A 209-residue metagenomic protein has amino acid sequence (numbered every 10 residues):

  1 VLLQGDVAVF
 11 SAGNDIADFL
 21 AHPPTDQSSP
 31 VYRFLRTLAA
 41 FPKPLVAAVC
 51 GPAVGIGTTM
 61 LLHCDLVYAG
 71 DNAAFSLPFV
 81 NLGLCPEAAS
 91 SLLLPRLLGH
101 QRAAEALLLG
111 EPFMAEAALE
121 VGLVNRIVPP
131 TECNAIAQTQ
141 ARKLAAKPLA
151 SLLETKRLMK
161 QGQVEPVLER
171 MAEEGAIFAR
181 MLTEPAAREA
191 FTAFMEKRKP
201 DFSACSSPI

Functional and structural regions predicted by a protein language model:
V1-L2, L66: Conserved catalytic-site loops of classical short-chain dehydrogenases/reductases
Q4-T37, A53, N81-G83, P166: Glycine- (often His-adjacent) and acidic-residue-rich active-site loop that binds/positions the CoA thioester
S28, N134, V164, L168-A172 (+1 more regions): Short, structured helix-loop boundary elements
A39-L152, A176-R180, E184, R188-T192 (+2 more regions): Crotonase-fold acyl-CoA enzyme core
M159: Active-site-adjacent beta-strand/loop module that shapes the phosphate/pyrophosphate-binding cleft
Q163, K199-I209: Short C-terminal tail/terminal secondary-structure segment of NAD(P)H-dependent dehydrogenase/reductase domains
